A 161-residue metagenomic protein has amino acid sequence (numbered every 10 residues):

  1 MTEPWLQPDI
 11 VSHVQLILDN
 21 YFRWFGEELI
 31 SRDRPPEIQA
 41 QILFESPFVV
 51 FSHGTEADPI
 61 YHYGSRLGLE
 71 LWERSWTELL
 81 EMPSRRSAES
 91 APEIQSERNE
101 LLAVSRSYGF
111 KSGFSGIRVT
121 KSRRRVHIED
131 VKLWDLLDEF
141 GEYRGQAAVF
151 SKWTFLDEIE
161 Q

Functional and structural regions predicted by a protein language model:
M1-L29: Short, low-complexity N-terminal regulatory "tails/caps" that precede and couple sensory modules
W5, I38-Q161: Sensory/regulatory domains in signal-transduction proteins
R32-I38: Acidic, metal-coordinating catalytic segment for phosphate/diphosphate chemistry, firing primarily on the Nudix
